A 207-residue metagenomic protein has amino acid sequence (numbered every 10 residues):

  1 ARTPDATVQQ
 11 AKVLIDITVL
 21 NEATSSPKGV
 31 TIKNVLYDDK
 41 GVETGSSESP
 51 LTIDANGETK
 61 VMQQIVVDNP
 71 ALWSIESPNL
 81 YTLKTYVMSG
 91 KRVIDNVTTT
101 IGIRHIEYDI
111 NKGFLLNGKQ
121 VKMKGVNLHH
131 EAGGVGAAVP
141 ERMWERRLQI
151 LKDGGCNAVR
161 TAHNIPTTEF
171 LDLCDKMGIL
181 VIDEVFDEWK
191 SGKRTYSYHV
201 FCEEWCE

Functional and structural regions predicted by a protein language model:
A1-V181, C206-E207: Secreted/periplasmic carbohydrate-active enzymes, especially glycoside hydrolases
K124, F186-E207: Active-site-adjacent "subsite" loops/lids of carbohydrate-active enzymes
